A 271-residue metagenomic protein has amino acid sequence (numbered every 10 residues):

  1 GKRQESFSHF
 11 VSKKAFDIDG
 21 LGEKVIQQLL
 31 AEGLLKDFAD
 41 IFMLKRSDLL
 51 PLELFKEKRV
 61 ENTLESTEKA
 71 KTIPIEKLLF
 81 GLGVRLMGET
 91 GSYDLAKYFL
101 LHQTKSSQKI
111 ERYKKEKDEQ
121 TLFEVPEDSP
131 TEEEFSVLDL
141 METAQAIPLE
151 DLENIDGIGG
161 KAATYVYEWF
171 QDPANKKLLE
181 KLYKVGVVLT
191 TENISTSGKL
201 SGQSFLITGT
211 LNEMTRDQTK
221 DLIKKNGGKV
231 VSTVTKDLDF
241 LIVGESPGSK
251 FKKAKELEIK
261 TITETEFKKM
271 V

Functional and structural regions predicted by a protein language model:
G1-D17: Cys/His-rich short segments
R3, F10, A39, L52-V271: DNA strand-break repair and replication-stress modules
F16-G20, K24: Cys/His-rich finger/ribbon microdomains and the adjacent scaffold used for macromolecule binding/structural
E23-K24, E32-E53, N154: Compact, charge-rich alpha-helical regulatory domains located at protein termini
